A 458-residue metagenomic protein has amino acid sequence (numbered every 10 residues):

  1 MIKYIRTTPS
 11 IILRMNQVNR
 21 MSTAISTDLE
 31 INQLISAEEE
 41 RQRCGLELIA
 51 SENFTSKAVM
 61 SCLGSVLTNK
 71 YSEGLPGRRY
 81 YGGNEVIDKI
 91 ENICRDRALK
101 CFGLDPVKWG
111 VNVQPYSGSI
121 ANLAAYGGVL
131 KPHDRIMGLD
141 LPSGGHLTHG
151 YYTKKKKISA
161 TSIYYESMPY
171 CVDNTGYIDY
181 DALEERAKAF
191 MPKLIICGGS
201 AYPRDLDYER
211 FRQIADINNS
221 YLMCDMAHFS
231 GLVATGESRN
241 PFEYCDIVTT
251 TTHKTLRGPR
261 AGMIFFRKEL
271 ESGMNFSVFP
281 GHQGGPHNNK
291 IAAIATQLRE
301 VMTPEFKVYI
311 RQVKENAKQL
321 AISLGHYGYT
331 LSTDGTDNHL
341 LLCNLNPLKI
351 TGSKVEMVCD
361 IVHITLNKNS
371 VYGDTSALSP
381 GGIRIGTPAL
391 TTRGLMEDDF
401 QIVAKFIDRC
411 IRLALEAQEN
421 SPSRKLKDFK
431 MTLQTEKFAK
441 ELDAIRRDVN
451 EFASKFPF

Functional and structural regions predicted by a protein language model:
I2-I5, I11-R97, Q213, R447-F458: N-terminal glycine-rich, Lys/His-bearing helix-loop that initiates the first secondary-structure elements of many
A24, L29, N316, A377-F458: PLP-dependent enzyme catalytic core of the Aspartate aminotransferase-like
E38-C44, N69-G77, P192, E271-F276 (+5 more regions): Short acidic (Asp/Glu) and glycine-rich catalytic loops that position anionic groups and cofactors
G45, P76-G77, K108-W109, G285-N288 (+5 more regions): Flexible, glycine/charged-enriched surface loops at secondary-structure junctions
E52-T55, V59, L63, S119-A124 (+2 more regions): Conserved phosphate/anionic-ligand binding catalytic regions in large, soluble enzymes, centered on
V59, A121, P286-A293, D337 (+2 more regions): Catalytic-loop motifs flanking and including active-site residues across diverse enzymes
I93-G328: Conserved PLP-enzyme active-site core in the AAT-like
T330-E397: Conserved PLP-binding catalytic core of the aspartate aminotransferase-like
